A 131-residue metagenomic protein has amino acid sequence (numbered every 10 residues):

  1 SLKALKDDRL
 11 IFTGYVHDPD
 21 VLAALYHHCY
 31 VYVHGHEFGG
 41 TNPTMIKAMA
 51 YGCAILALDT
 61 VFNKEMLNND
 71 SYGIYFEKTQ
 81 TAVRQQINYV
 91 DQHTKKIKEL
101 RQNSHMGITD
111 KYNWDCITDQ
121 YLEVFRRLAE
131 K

Functional and structural regions predicted by a protein language model:
S1-V16: Nucleotide-activated donor-binding/catalytic signature segment of Leloir-type glycosyltransferases, i.e., the conserved
H17-C29, A50, K64, N68: Short acidic alpha-helix that forms the nucleotide-activated donor recognition element in Leloir-type transferases
A24-G40, C53: Acidic donor-binding loop of glycosyltransferase active sites
N42-M45: Short glycine/serine-rich donor-binding loops of glycosyltransferases
T60-D70, I74-Y75: Short acidic/histidine- and often glycine-rich active-site loop of Leloir-type glycosyltransferases that engages
G73-T81, Y89-T94: Conserved acidic donor-binding segment of nucleotide-sugar-dependent glycosyltransferases
K96-K111: A short, well-ordered alpha-helix in the C-terminal region of glycosyltransferases
W114-K131: C-terminal alpha-helical cap of glycosyltransferases
